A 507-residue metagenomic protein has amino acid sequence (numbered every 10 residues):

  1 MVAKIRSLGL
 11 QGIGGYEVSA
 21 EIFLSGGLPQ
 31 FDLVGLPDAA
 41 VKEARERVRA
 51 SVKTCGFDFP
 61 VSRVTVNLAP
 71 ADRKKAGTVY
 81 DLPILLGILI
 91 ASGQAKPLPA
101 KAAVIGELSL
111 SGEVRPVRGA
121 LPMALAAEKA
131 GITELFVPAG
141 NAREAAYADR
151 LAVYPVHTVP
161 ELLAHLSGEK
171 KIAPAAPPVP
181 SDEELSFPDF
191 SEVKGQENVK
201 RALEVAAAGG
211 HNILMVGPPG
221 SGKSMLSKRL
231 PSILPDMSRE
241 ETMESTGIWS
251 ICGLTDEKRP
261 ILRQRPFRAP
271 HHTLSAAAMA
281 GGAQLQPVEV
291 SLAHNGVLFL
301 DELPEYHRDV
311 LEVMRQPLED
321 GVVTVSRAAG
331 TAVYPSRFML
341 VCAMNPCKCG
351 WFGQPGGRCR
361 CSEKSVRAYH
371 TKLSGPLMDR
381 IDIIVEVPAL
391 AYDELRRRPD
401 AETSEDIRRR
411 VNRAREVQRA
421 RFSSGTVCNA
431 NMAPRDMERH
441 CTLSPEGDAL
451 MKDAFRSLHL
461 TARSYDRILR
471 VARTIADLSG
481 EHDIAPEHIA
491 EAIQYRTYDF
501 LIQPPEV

Functional and structural regions predicted by a protein language model:
M1-L214, P218-S224, S464-Y465, H482-V507: Peripheral, non-AAA+ core regions of ATP-driven protein-machinery
A3, Y16-V18, Y80-L82, R265 (+3 more regions): Change "...and in nucleic-acid phosphodiester-cleaving endonucleases..." to "...and in nucleic-acid processing enzymes
L10, Q94-K96, A145, D182 (+5 more regions): Short secondary-structure boundary/capping segments
F23, A39, R47, S51-D58 (+25 more regions): Conserved, well-folded catalytic cores of nucleic-acid-processing and energy-transducing macromolecular machines
P37-R45, P60, N67-G77, Q284-L285 (+1 more regions): Basic, amphipathic alpha-helical bundle interface domains used for macromolecular binding and assembly
A100-K101, A176-V179, T255-L262, S423-M432 (+1 more regions): Short coil/turn segments at secondary-structure boundaries
L185-P188, K228, K364, D453: Positions in alpha-helical segments
R201-Y369: Conserved ASCE/P-loop NTPase catalytic core
